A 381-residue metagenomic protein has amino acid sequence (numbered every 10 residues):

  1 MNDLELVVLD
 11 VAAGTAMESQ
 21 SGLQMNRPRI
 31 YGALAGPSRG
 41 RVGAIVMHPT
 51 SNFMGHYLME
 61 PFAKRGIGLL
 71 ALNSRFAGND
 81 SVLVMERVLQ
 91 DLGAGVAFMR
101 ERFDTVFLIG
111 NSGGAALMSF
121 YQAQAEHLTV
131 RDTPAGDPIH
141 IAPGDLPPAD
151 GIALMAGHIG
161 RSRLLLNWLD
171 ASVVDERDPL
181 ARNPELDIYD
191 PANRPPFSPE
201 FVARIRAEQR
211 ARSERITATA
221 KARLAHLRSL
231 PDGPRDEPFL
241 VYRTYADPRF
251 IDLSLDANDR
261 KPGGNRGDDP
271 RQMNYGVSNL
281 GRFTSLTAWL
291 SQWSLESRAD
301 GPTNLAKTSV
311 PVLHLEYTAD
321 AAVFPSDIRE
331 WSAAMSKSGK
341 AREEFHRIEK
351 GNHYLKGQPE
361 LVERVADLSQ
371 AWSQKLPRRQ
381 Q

Functional and structural regions predicted by a protein language model:
M1-V42, G357-P359: N-terminal cap/lid segment of alpha/beta-hydrolase-fold proteins
H56, L164, S297, A321-D327: Conserved alpha/beta-hydrolase "acid-adjacent" motif
M59-D80: Conserved alpha/beta-hydrolase
F98-R177: Primarily recognizes the serine-hydrolase "nucleophile elbow" in alpha/beta-hydrolase and SGNH/GDSL folds
G160-R161, T318-V323, Y354: Acidic catalytic loop of the alpha/beta-hydrolase fold
D187-G301: Alpha/beta-hydrolase
T308, H314-E316, D320: Short beta-strand/loop motif that positions the catalytic acidic residue of the alpha/beta-hydrolase fold
G351-E363: Catalytic histidine-centered segment of alpha/beta-hydrolase-like enzymes
